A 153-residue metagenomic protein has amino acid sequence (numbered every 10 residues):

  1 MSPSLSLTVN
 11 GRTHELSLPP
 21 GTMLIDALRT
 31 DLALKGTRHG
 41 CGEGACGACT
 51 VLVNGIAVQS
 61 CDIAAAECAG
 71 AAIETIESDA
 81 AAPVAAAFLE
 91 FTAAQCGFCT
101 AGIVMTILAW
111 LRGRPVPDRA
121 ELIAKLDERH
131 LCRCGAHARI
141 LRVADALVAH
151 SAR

Functional and structural regions predicted by a protein language model:
M1-R153: Signature of N-terminal electron-transfer/Fe-S-associated modules in redox systems
